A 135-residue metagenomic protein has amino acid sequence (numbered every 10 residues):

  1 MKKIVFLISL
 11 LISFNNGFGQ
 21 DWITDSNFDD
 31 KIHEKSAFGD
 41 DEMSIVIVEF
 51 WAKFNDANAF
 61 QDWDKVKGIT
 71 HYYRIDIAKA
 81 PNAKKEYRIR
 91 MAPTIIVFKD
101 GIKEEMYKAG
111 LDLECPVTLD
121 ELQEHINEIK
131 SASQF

Functional and structural regions predicted by a protein language model:
I4-S13: Sec-dependent N-terminal signal peptides
N15-G19: Sec/Tat signal peptide C-region and signal peptidase I cleavage site
W22-G68: Local sequence-structure signature of Cys/Sec-based thiol-disulfide redox active-site neighborhoods
V46-E49, T94, M106: Structural recognition of the beta-strand scaffold that forms the well-ordered cores of secreted hydrolase catalytic
K53-D56, A78-N82, K103-E104: Solvent-exposed loop/turn segments at secondary-structure junctions within structured extracellular/periplasmic domains
V66-P81: Structural alpha-beta junctions
Y87-K99: Structural micro-motif
V97-F135: Non-catalytic, surface beta->alpha helical segment in thiol-disulfide oxidoreductase systems
